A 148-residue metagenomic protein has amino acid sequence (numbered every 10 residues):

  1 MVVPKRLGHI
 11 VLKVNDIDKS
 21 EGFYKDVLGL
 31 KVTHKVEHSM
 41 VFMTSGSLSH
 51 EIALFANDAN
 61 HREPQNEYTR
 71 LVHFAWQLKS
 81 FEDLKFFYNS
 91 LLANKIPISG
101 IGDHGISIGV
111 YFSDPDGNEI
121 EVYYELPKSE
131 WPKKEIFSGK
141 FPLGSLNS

Functional and structural regions predicted by a protein language model:
M1-D18, F74-W76, S129-E130, K134-S148: N-terminal beta-strand motif that seeds the catalytic metal site of vicinal oxygen chelate
V2, L12-A56: Core segments of cupin and vicinal oxygen chelate
R6-N15, E63-S90, I108-S113, N118: Vicinal oxygen chelate
G22, D26, K85-N89, A93: Replace "anionic and nucleotidyl ligands
K35, P64-N66, G100-D103: Short histidine-centered beta-strand/loop micro-motifs that create catalytic or ligand/metal-coordination sites
E51, N60-E63, P127-W131: A short local loop/turn or secondary-structure capping micro-motif enriched for an aromatic residue
F55-N60, N94: Short amphipathic beta-strand starts and helix->beta connectors
Y88-S148: Vicinal oxygen chelate
